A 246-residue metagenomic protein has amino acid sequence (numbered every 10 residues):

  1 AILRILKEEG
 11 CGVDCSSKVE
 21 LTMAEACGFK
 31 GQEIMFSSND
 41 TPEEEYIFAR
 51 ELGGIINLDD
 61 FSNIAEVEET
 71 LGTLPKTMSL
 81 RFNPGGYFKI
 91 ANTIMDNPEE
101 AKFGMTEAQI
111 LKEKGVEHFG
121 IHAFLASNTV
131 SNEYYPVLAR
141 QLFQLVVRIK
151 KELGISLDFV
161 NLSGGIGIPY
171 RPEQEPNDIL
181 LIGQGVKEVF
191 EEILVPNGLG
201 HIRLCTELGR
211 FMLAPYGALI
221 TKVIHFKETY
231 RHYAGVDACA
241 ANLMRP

Functional and structural regions predicted by a protein language model:
A1-F159, I168, V189, K227: Active-site-proximal beta-alpha core segment in soluble small-molecule metabolic enzymes
S127-V130, Y134-P246: C-terminal active-site-proximal or functional interface alpha/beta core segments in diverse enzymes
